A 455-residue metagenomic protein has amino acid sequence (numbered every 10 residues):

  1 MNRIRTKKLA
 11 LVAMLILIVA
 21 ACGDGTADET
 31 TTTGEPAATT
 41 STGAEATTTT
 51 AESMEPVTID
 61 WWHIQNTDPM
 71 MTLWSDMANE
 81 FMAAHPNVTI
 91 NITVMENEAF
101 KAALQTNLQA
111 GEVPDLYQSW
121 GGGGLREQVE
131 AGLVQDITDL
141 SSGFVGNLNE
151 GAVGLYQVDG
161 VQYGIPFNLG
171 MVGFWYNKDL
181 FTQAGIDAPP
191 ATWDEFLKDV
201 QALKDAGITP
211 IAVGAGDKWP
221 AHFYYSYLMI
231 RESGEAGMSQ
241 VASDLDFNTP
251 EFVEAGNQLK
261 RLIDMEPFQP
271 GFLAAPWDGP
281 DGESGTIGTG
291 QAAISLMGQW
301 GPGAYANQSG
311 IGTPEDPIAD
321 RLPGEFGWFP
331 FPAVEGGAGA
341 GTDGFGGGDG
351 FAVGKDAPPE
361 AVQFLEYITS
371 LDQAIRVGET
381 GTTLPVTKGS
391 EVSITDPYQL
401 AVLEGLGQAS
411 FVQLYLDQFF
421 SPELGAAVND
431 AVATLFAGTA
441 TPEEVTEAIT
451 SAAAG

Functional and structural regions predicted by a protein language model:
G23-R126, A131, A188, W277 (+5 more regions): Conserved N-terminal structural module of periplasmic/extracytoplasmic solute-binding proteins
A83, A184, G310-T380: Extracytoplasmic/periplasmic substrate-recognition and gating elements
N107, P114-D115, V145-L180, T209-A212 (+2 more regions): A structural signal for short loop-to-beta-strand junctions that line the ligand-binding cleft of periplasmic/secreted
W120-V172, L197, Y224, P323-W328: Hinge/lid segment of periplasmic solute-binding proteins
Q135-E150, E232-E254, G310-R321, A333-D343 (+2 more regions): Short, solvent-exposed loop/beta-turn-alpha elements that line the ligand-binding surface or hinge of extracytoplasmic
Y163-F167, V172, L197-L245: Extracytoplasmic/periplasmic solute-binding protein
V200, S243-L273, F331: Glycine-centered hinge/linker elements that transmit conformational signals in sensory and ligand-binding systems
T380-E391, L400-A453: C-terminal capping/gating helix-and-loop segments adjacent to ligand/active sites or protein-protein/ligand interfaces
